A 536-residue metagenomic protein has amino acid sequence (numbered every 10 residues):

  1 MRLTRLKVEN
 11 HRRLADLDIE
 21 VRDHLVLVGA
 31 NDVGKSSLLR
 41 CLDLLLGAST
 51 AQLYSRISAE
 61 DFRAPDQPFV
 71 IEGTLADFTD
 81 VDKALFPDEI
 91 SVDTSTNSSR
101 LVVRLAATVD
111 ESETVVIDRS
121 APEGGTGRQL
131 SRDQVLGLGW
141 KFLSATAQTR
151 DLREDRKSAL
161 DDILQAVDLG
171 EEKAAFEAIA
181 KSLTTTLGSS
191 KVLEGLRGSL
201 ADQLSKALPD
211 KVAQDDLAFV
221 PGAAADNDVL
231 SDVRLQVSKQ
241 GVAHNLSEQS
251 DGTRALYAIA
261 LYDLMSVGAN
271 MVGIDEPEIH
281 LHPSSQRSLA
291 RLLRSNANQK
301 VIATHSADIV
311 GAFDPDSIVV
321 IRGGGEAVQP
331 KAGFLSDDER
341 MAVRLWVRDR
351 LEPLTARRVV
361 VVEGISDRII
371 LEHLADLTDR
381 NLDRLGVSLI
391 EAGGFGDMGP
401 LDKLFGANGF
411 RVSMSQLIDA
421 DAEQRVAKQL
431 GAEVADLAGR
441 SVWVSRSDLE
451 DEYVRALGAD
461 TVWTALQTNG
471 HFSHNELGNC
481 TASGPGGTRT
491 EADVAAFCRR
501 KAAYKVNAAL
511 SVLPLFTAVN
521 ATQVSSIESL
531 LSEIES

Functional and structural regions predicted by a protein language model:
M1-G47, V229, L235-E352: Switch/communication elements of ASCE P-loop NTPase nucleotide-binding domains
I19-E20, F62-Q67, S95-S98, V109 (+6 more regions): Conserved catalytic network of the ASCE P-loop NTPase/AAA+ motor domain
V26, R40-N97: Conserved P-loop NTP-binding catalytic core
T79-K181, T185: Electropositive, glycine-dotted interaction segments that contact anionic polymers or phosphate-rich ligands
V167-L256, L261-N270: Extended helical coiled-coil dimerization/tether regions that scaffold and oligomerize large DNA-maintenance assemblies
D308-S415, A422: RecA-like P-loop NTPase motor core
L417-A420, Q424-R499: Activity-critical C-terminal alpha-helical subdomain
G470-S536: Charge-biased C-terminal accessory regions appended to nucleic-acid-, cytoskeletal NTPase
